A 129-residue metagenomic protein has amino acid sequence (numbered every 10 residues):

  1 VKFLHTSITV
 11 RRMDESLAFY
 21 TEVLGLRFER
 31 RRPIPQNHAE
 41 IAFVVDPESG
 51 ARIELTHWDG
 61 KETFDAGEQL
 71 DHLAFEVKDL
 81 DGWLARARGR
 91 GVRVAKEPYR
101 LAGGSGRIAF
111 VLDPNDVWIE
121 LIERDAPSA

Functional and structural regions predicted by a protein language model:
V1-L17, L70-L73, I122-A129: N-terminal beta-strand motif that seeds the catalytic metal site of vicinal oxygen chelate
I8-G50, G89: Core segments of cupin and vicinal oxygen chelate
R12-M13, K78-D81: Helix N-cap motif at beta-to-alpha junctions
E29-R32, F43-V44, F75, L84-A129: Vicinal oxygen chelate
H38, Q69, S105: Exposed loop/turn and edge beta-strand positions of beta-sandwich/beta-sheet ligand-binding modules
E48-A51, K61-E62, L80-G82: Short, charged/polar surface micro-motifs in flexible loops or helix N-caps
S49-I53, D116-I119: Short, charged/polar, Gly/Pro-enriched secondary-structure boundary elements
H57-G60, E123-D125: Acetyl-CoA-dependent GNAT
